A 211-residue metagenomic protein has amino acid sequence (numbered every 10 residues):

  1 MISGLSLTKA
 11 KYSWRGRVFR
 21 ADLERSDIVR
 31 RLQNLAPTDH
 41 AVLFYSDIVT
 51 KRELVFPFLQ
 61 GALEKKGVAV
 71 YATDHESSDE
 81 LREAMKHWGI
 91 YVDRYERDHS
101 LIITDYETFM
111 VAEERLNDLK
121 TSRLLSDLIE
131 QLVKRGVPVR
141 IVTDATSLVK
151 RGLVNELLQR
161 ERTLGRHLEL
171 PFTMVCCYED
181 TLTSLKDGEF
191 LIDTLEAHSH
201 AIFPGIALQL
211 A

Functional and structural regions predicted by a protein language model:
I2-A211: Non-catalytic regulatory/interaction regions at protein termini and inter-domain linkers
